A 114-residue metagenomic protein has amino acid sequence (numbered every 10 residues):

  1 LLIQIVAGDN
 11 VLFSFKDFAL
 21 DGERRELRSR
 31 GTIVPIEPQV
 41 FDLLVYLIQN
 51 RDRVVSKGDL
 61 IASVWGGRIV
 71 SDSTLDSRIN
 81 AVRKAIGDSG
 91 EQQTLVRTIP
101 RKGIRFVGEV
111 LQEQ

Functional and structural regions predicted by a protein language model:
L1-Q114: Cytosolic linker/terminal segments flanking nucleotidyl-cyclase catalytic modules
